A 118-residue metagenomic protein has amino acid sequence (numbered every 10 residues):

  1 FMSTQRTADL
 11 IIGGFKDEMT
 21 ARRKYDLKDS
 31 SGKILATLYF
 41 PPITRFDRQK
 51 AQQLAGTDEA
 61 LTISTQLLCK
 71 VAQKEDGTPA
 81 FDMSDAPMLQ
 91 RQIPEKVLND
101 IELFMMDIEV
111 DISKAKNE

Functional and structural regions predicted by a protein language model:
F1-D17: Low-complexity intrinsically disordered segments
Q5, F15, D29-S30, P94: Alpha-helical interaction segments
D9-L10, K28, Q73: Compositionally biased, low-complexity repeat tracts
I11-I12, R22-Y25, A51-T57: Short secondary-structure capping micro-motifs at structural edges
F15-R23, T65-L67: A short, compositionally biased
T20-K33: Short acidic-hydrophobic surface loop/beta-edge motif
S31-E118: Short, surface-exposed, charged amphipathic helix/loop patches that serve as local interaction elements
